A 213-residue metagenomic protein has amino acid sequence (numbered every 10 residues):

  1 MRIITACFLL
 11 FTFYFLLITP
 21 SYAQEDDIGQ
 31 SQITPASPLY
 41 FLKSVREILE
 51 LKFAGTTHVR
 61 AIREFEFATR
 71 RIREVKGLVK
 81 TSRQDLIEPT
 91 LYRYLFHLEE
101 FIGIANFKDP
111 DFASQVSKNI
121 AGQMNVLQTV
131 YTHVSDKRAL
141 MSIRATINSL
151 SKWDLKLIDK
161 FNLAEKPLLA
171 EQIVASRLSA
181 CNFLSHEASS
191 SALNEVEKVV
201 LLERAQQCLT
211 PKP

Functional and structural regions predicted by a protein language model:
M1-A6: Positively charged n-region of N-terminal signal peptides that target proteins for export
C7-L17: Arg/Gly-rich low-complexity intrinsically disordered repeat tracts
S21-P213: Long, charged/polar, soluble alpha-helical segments
